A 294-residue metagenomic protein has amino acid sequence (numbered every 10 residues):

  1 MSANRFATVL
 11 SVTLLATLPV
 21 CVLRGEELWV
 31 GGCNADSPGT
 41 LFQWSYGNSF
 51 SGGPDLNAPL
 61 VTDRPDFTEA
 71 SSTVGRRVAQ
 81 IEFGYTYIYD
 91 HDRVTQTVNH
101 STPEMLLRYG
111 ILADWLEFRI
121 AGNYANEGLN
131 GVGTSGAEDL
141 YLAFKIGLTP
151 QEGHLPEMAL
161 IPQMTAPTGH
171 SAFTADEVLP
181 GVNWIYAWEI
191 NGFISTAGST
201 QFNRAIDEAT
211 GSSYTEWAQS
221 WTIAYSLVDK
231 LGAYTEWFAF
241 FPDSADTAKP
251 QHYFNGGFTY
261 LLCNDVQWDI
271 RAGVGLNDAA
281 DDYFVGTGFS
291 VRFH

Functional and structural regions predicted by a protein language model:
S2-L10: Bacterial N-terminal signal peptides that target proteins for export
V9-P19: Bacterial N-terminal signal peptides
V20-G25: Sec/Tat signal peptide C-region and signal peptidase I cleavage site
E26-H294: Transmembrane beta-barrel domains of Gram-negative outer membranes and organellar outer membranes
